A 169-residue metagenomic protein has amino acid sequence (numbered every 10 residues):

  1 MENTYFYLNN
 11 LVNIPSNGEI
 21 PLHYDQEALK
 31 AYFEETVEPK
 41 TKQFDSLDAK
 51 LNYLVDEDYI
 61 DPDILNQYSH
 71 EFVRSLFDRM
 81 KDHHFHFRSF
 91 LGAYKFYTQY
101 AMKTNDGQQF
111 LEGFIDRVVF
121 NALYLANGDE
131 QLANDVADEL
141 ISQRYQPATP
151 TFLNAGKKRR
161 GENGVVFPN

Functional and structural regions predicted by a protein language model:
M1-N169: Extended catalytic cores of very large enzyme megasubunits
